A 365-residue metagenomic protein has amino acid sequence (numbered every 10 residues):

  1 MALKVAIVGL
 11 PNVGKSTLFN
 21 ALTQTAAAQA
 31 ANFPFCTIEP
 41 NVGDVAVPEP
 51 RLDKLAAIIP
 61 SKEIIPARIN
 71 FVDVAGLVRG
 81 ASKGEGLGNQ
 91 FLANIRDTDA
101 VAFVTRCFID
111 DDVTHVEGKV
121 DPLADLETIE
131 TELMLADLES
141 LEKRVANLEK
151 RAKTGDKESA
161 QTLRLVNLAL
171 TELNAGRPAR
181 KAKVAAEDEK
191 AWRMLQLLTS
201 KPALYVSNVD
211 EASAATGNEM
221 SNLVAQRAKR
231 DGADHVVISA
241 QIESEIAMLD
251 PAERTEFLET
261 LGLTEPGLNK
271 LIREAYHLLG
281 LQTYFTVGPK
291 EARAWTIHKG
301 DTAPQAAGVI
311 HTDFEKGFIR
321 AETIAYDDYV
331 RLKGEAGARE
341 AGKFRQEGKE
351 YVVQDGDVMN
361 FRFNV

Functional and structural regions predicted by a protein language model:
M1-T114, E142-K143, L148: Conserved G1/Walker A P-loop phosphate-binding module
A2-V8, V13, F19, N147-Q354 (+2 more regions): C-terminal-of-GTPase-core extension/linker across diverse P-loop GTPases
A6, F35, P40-G43, P50-L52 (+16 more regions): Short capping/connector residues at structural and topological boundaries
L22, G84-L87, V116-K119, N218-N222 (+1 more regions): Short, glycine/charged-enriched secondary-structure capping and boundary segments
T25-F33, P40-V42, V47-P50, K54 (+15 more regions): Residue-level signal for pocket-adjacent positions within structured domains
F35, E49-L52, I65-F71, E85-D99 (+10 more regions): Amphipathic alpha-helical transducer elements in NTP-driven molecular machines
G43-P48, A75-E85, R96-K157, E172-A185 (+1 more regions): Conserved Switch II/interswitch segment of TRAFAC-class P-loop GTPases
